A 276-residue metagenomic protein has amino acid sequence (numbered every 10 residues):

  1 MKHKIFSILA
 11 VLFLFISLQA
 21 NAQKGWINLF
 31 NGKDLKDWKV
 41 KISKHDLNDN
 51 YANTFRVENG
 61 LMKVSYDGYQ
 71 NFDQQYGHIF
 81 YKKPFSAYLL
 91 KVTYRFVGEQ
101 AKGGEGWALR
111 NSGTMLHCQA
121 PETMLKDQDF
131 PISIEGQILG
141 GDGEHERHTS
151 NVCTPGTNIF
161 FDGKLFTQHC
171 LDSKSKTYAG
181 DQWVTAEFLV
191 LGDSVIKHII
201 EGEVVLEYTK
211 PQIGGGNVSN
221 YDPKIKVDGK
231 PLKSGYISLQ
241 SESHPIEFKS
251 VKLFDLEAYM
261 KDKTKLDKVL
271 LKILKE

Functional and structural regions predicted by a protein language model:
M1-Q23: Bacterial Sec-dependent N-terminal signal peptides
Q23-E276: Carbohydrate-interacting regions of secretory-pathway proteins
